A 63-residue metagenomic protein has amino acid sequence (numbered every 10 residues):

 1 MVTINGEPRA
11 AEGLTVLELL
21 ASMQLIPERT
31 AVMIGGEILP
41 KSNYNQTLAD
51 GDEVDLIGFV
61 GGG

Functional and structural regions predicted by a protein language model:
M1-G62: Ubiquitin-like/PB1-type beta-grasp interaction modules and other compact soluble beta-rich domains
